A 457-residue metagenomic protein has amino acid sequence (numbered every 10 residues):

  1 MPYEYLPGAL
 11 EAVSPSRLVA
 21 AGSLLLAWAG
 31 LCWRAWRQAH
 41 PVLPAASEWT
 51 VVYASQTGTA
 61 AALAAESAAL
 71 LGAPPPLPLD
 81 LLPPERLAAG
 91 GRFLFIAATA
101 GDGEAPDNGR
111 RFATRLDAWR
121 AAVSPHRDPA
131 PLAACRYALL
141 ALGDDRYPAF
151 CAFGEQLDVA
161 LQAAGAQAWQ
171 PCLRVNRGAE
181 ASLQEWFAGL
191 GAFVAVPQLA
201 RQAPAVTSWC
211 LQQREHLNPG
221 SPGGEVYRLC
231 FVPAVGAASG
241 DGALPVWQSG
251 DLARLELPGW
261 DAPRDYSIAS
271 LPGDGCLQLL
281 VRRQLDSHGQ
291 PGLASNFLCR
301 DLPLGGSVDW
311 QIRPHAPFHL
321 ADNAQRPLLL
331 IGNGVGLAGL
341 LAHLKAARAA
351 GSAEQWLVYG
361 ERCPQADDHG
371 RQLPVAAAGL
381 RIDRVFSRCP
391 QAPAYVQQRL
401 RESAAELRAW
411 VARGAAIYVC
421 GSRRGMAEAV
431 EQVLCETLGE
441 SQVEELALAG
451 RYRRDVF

Functional and structural regions predicted by a protein language model:
M1-V13: Short, strongly hydrophobic alpha-helical membrane anchors
Y5-G8, A65, A69-G90, A100-L229 (+3 more regions): Reductase modules of NAD(P)H-dependent flavoproteins
L10-A39: Terminal signal-anchor or tail-anchor transmembrane helices that tether membrane-associated enzymes to cellular
Q38-V52: N-terminal signal-anchor transmembrane helix
Q56-T59, A64-A69, D80-P83, F231-L330 (+6 more regions): FAD-binding FR-type
L337-L341: Short glycine/serine/threonine-rich phosphate/pyrophosphate-binding segments that cradle anionic phosphate groups
